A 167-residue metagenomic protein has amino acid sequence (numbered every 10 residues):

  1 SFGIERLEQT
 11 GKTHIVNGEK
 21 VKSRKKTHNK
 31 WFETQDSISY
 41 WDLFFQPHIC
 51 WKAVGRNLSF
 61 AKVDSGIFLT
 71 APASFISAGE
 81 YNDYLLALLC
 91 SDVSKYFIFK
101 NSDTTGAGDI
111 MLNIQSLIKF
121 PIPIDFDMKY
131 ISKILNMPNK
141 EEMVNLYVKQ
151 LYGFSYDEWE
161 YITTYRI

Functional and structural regions predicted by a protein language model:
S1-Y130, Y152: Polybasic, glycine- and aromatic-enriched phosphate-binding surface used to engage nucleic acids
P123-I167: Non-catalytic DNA-recognition/assembly elements of restriction-modification systems
